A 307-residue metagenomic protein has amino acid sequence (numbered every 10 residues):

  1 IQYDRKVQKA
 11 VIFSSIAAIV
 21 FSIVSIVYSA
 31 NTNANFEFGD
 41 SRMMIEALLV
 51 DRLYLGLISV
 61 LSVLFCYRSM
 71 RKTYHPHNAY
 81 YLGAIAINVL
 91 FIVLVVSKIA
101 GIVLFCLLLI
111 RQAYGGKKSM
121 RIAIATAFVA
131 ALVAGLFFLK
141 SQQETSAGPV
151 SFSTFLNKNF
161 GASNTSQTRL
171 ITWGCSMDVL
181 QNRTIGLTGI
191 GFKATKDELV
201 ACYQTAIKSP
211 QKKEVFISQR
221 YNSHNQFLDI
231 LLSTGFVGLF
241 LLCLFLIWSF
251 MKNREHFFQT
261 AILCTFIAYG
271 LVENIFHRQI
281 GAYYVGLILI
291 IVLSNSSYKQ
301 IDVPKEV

Functional and structural regions predicted by a protein language model:
R5-F36, L48-G116, W248: Alpha-helical transmembrane segments of multi-pass inner-membrane proteins
M43, L136-C175, D197, S218: Flexible juxtamembrane loops connecting transmembrane helices in multi-pass membrane enzymes that build or modify
E46-S59, S223-Q226, L231-G235, F276-Y284: Membrane-interface micro-motifs in multi-pass membrane enzymes
V89, L187-T188, S209-F250: A conserved mid-to-late transmembrane alpha helix and its immediate loop/hinge that forms the functional core
L104-L108, L242-F245, T260-L271, I275-V307: Transmembrane alpha-helices of multi-pass inner-membrane enzymes
Q112, K118-R121, I230-T265, D302: Hydrophobic transmembrane alpha-helices and their immediate junctions
I122-L139: Internal/C-terminal transmembrane anchor helices
L170-I217, T234-G238: TM-adjacent membrane-interface loops and short helices in multi-pass inner/ER membrane proteins
